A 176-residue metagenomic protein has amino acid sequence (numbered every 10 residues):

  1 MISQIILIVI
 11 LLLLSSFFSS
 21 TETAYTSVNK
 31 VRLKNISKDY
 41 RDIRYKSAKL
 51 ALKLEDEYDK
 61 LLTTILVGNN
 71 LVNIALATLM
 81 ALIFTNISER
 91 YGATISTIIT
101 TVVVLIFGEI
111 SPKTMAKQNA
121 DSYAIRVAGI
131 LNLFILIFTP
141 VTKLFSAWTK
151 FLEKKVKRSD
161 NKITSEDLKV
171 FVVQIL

Functional and structural regions predicted by a protein language model:
M1-L176: Membrane-embedded alpha-helical segments of inner-membrane proteins
